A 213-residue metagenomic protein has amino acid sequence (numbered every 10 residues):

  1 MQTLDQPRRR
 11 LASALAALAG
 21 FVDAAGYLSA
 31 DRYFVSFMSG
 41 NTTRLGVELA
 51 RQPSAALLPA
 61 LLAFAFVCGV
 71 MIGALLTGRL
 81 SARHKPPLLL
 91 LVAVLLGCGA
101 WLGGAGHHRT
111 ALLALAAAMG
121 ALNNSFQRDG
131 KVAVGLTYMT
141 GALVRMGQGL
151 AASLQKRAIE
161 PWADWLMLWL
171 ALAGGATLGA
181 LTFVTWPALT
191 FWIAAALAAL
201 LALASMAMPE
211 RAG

Functional and structural regions predicted by a protein language model:
M1-R8: Short, Lys/Arg-rich, polar N-terminal cytosolic tail immediately upstream of the first transmembrane signal-anchor
S13-D23, R32-F34, L95, H107-T137: Hydrophobic core of transmembrane alpha-helices in multi-pass small-molecule transporters, especially MFS/SLC-type
M38-R51: Perimembrane loop-to-helix junctions flanking transmembrane segments
V67-M71, W169-T177: Hydrophobic/small/kink-forming positions within alpha-helical transmembrane segments of polytopic membrane proteins
G69-A82, F183-V184: Helix-to-loop junctions at the C-terminal end of transmembrane segments in multipass secondary transporters
G78-L91, A188-T190: Cytoplasmic membrane-interface "Motif A"-like loop-to-helix N-cap segments of 12-TM Major Facilitator Superfamily
L90-L95, L189-S205: Symmetry-related core transmembrane helices of the 12-TM Major Facilitator Superfamily/SLC fold
A93-H108, M206-P209: C-terminal ends and interior cores of transmembrane alpha-helices in multi-pass membrane transporters/permeases
